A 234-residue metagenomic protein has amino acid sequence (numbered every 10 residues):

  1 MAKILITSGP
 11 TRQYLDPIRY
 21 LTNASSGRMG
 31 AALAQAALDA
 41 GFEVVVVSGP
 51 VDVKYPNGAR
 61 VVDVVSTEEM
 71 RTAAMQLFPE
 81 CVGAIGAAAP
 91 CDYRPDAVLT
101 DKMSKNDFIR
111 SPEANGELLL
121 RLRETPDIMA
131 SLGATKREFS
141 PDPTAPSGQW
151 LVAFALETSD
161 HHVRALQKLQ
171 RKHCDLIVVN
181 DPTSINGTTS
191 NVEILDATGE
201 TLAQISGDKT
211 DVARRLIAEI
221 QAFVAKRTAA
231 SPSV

Functional and structural regions predicted by a protein language model:
M1-V234: A cross-family phosphate/adenosyl-ligand binding-site feature
